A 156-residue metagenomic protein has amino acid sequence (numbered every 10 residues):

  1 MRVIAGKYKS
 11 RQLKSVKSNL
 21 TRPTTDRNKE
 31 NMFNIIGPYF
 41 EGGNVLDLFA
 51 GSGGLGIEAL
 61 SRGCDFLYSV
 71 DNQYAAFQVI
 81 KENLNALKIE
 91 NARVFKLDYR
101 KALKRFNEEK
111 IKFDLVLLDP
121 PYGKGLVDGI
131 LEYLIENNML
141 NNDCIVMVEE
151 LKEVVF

Functional and structural regions predicted by a protein language model:
M1-F156: Class I S-adenosyl-L-methionine-dependent methyltransferase catalytic core
